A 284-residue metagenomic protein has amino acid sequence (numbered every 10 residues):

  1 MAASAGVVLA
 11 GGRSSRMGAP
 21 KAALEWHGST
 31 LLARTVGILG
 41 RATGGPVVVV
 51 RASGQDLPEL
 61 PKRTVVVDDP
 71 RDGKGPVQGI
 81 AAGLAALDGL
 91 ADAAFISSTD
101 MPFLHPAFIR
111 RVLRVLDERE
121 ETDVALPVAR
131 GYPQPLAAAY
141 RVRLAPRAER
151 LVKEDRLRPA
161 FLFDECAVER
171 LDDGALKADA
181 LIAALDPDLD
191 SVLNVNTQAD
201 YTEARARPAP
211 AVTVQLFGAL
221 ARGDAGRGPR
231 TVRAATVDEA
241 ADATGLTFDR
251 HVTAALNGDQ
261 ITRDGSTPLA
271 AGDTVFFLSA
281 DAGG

Functional and structural regions predicted by a protein language model:
M1-R156, D164-L189, S279, G283: Nucleotide and nucleotide-moiety/phosphate-recognizing core
L162-E165, T197: A short, conserved alpha-helix in the catalytic core of glycosyltransferases
A175-P210: Glycine-rich phosphate/pyrophosphate-binding loop and the adjoining helix
T202-G283: Ubiquitin-like/PB1-type beta-grasp interaction modules and other compact soluble beta-rich domains
